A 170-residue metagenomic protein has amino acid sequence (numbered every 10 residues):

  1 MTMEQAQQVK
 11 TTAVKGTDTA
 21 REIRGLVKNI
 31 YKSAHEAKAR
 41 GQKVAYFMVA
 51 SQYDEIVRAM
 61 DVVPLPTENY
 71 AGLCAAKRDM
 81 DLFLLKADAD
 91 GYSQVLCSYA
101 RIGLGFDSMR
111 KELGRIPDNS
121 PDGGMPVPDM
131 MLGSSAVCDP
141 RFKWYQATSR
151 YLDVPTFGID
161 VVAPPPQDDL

Functional and structural regions predicted by a protein language model:
M1-L170: An N-terminal assembly and electron-transfer interface module characteristic of large anaerobic redox and radical
